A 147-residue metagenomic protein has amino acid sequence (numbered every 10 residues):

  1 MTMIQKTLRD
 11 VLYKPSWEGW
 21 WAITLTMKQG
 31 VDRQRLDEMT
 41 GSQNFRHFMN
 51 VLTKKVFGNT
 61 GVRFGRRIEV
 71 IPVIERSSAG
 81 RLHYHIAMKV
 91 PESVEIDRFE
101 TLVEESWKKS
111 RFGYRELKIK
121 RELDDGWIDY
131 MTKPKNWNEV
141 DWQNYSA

Functional and structural regions predicted by a protein language model:
M1-A22, Q29-F45, V90-A147: Catalytic "initiation/cleavage/transfer" segments centered on a nucleophilic residue and adjacent nucleic-acid-engaging
D10-L12, I68-R76, I119: Short amphipathic beta-strand and strand-loop transition segments with alternating hydrophobic
P15-G19, F64, S78-G80: Solvent-exposed loop and beta-edge segments used for protein-protein assembly and interaction
M27-G30, S77: Short, glycine/serine-rich, charged loops/turns that create anion-binding and catalytic segments at active sites
E38-I71: Surface-exposed, low-hydrophobicity interaction/linker segments
N59-R66, S78, S93-I96: Structured alpha/beta reader/binder surfaces that contact nucleic acids or chromatin modification marks
R66-I68, L82, F112-R115: Residue-level signal for beta-strand positions within conserved beta-sheet cores that form or flank
E69-E92: Histidine-centered divalent-metal-coordination microenvironment in nucleic-acid enzymes
